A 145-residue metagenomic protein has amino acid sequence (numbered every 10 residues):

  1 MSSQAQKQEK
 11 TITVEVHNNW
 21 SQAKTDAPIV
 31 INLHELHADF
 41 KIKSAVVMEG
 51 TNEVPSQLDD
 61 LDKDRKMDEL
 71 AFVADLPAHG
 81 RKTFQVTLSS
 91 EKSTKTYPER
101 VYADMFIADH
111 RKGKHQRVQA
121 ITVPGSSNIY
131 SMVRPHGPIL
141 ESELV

Functional and structural regions predicted by a protein language model:
M1-Q4: Hydrophobic h-region of N-terminal signal peptides that target proteins for export in Gram-negative bacteria
Q6-I129, P135-G137: Alpha-mannosidase-like glycoside hydrolase catalytic domains involved in N-glycan trimming, generalizing to other
R134-V145: Acidic-aromatic substrate-binding/catalytic surfaces of carbohydrate-active enzymes
